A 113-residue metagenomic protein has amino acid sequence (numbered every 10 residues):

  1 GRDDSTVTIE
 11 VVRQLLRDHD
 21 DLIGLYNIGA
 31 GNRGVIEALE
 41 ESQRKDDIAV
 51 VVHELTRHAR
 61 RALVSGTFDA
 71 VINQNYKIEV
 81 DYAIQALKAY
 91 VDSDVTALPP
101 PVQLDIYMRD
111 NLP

Functional and structural regions predicted by a protein language model:
G1-R57: Hydrophobic alpha-helical
S5-T8, Y76, V80: Generic structural signal for well-ordered, non-membrane alpha-helical segments in soluble metabolic enzymes
D18, A38, G66, Y90-D94: Change "in soluble alpha/beta enzymes" to "in soluble alpha/beta proteins
G34-A38, A62, Y82, A86: Alpha-helical scaffold segments in soluble metabolic enzymes
H53-R57, Q74-E79: Short, acidic/turn-prone active-site loops that include or flank metal/cofactor- and phosphate-binding residues
T56-F68: Flexible loop/hinge segments that line or gate small-molecule binding clefts
S65-K77: Short beta-strand elements at the ligand-binding edges of bilobed clamshell
I78-P113: Hinge/cleft segment of the Venus flytrap/periplasmic-binding protein
